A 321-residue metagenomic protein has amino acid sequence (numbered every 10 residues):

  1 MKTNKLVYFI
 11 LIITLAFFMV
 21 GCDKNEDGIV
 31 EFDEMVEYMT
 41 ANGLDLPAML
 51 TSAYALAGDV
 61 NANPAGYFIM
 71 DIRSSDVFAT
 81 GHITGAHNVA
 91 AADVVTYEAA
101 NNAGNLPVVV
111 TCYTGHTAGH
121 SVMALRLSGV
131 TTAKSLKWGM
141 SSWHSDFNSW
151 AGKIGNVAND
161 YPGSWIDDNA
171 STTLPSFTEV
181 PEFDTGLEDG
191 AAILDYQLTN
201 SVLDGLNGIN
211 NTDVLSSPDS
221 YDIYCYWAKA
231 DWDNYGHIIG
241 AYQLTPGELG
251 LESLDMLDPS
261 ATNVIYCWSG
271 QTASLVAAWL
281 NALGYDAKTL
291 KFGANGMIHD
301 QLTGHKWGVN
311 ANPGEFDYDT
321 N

Functional and structural regions predicted by a protein language model:
M1-F9: Bacterial N-terminal signal peptides that target proteins for export
F17-G21: C-terminal motif of bacterial Sec signal peptides marking the signal peptidase cleavage site
D23-F68, I72-T80, A151-D231, P313-N321: Flexible, polar/low-complexity N-terminal or interdomain linker segments that lie immediately upstream of folded
T51-D59, G85-Y97, D204-P218, G240-S253: A short, well-structured beta->alpha microelement
F78-T84, W232-I239: Short loop/helix-cap segments at secondary-structure boundaries that form the rim of catalytic
V94-W143, E248-H299: Catalytic cysteine-centered active loop of the rhodanese-like fold, especially the PTP/DSP P-loop
S135-D167, T289-N310: Cysteine-dependent PTP/DSP-like catalytic domain, specifically the C-terminal lobe
D204-I209, Y242-P246, M297, L302-D317: Surface-exposed intrinsically disordered loops and tails
